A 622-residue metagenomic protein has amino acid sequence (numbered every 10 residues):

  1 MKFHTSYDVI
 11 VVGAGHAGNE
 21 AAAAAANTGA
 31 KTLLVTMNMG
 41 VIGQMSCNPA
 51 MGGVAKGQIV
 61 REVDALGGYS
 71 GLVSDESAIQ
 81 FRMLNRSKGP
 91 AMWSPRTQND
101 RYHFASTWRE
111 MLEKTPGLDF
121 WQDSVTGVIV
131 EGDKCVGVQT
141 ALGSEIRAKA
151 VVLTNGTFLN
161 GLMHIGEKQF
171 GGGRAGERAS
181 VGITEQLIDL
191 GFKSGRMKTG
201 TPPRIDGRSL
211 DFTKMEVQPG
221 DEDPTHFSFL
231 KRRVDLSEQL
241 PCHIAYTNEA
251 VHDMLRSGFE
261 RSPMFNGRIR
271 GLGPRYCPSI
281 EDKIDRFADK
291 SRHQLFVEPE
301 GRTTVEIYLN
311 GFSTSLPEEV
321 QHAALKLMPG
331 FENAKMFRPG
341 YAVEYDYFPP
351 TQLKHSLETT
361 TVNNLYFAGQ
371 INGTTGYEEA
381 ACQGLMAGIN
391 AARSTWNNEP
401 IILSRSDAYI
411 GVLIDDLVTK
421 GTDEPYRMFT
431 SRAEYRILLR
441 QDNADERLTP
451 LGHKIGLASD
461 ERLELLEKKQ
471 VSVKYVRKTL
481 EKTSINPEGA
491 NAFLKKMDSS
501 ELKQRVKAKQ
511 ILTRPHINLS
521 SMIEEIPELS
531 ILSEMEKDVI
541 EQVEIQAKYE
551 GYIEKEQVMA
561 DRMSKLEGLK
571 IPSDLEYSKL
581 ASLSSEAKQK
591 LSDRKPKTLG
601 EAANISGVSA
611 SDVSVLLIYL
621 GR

Functional and structural regions predicted by a protein language model:
F3-A17: Beta1/beta-strand and adjacent pyrophosphate-binding region of the FAD-binding site in flavoprotein oxidoreductases
T5-Y7, A141-A150: Core beta-strand elements of the Rossmann-like FAD/NAD(P) dinucleotide-binding domain in flavoenzyme oxidoreductases
V12, E145-G156: Short hydrophobic core segments
A23-I129, L142, T154-R174, R178 (+4 more regions): Conserved N-terminal/central alpha/beta ligand/cofactor-binding core
N38-M39, K56, E185-H322, G330 (+3 more regions): An anion/pyrophosphate-binding glycine-rich loop and adjacent beta-alpha core in soluble alpha-beta enzymes
I129-E145: Conserved beta-strand-loop-beta-strand element in the redox core of flavoprotein oxidoreductases
Y308-T374, I402-D415, E536-K590, K595: A glycine-rich dinucleotide-binding beta-alpha-beta segment and adjacent secondary-structure elements that constitute
R432, L438, T449-V613, I618-G621: Extended, charge-enriched "interface" segments that sit outside catalytic cores
